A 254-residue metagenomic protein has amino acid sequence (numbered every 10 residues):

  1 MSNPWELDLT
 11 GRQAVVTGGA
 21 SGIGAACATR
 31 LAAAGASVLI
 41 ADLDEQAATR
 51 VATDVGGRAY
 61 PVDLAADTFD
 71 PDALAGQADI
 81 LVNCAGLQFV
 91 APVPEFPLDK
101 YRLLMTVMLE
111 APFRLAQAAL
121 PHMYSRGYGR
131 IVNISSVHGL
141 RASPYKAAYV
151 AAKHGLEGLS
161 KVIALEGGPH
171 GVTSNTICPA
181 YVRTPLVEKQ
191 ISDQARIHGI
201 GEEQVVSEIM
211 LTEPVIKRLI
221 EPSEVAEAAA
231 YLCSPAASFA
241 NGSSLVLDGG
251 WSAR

Functional and structural regions predicted by a protein language model:
P92-V93, P97-M105, I131, M210: Substrate-binding pocket helix/loop in short-chain dehydrogenase/reductase
P94, R141-A148, P169-H170, K217 (+1 more regions): Active-site loop immediately N-terminal to the catalytic Tyr-X3-Lys motif of short-chain dehydrogenase/reductase
F113, L120, I216-L247, S252: C-terminal substrate-recognition "lid" of short-chain dehydrogenase/reductases
A116, A152, S160: Active-site helix of classical SDR
P121, L165-E166: Alpha-helical segment proximal to the catalytic Tyr-Lys
S136: Residue(s) in the substrate-gating loop at a strand-loop-helix junction that position the organic substrate next
G168, T173, A240-G242: Short, small/polar-rich loop/turn modules that mediate ligand/substrate recognition or access, typified
